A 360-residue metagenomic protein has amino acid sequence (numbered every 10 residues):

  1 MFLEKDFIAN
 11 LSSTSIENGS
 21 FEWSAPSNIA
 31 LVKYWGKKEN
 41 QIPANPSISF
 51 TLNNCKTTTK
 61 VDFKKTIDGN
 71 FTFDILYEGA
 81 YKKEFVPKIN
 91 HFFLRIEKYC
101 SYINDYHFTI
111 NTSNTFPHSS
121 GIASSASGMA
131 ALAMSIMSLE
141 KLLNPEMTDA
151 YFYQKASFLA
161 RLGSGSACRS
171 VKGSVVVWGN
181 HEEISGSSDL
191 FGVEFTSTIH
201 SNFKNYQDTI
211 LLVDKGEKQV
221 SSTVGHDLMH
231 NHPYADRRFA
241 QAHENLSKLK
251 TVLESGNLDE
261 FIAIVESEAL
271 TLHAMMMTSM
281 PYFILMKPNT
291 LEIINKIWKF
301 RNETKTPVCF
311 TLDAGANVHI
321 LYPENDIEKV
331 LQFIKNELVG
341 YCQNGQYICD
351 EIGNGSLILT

Functional and structural regions predicted by a protein language model:
M1-S120, M134-A150, Y347-T360: ATP-binding N-lobe of GHMP and related small-molecule kinases
F2-F7, K98, Y102-S201: Gly/Ser-rich oxyanion-binding loop with an adjacent helix/lid that shapes the negatively charged ligand pocket
P46-I48, T306-C309: Generic recognition of flexible, low-complexity loop/linker segments
Y81-E84, A123-S127, Y234-R237: Short alpha-helix boundary/capping segments
T109, N317-L321: A generic structural motif
P117-S119, S279, N317: Active-site-proximal beta-alpha loop/turn segments in soluble metabolic enzymes
D149-N302, T306, L321, N325-N336 (+2 more regions): ATP-dependent small-molecule kinase catalytic core of the GHMP/sugar-kinase superfamily and closely related
T311-A316: Short Gly/Ser/Thr- and Asp/Glu-enriched loop/turn motifs at secondary-structure junctions
